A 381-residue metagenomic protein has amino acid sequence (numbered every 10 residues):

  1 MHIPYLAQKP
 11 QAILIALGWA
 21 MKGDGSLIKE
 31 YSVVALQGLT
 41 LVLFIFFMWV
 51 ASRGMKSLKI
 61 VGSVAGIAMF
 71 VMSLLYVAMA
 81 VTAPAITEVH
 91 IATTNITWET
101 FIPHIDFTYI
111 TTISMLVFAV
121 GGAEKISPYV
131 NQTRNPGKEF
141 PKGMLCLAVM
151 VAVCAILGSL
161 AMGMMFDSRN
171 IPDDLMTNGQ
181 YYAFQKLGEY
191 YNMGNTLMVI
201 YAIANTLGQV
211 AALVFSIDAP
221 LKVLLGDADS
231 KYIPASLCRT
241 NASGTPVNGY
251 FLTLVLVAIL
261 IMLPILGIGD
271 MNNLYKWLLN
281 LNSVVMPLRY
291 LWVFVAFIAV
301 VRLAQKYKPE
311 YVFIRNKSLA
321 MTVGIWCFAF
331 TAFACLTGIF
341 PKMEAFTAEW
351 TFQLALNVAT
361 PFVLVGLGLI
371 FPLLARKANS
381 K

Functional and structural regions predicted by a protein language model:
M1-T40, W49, Q209-V223, N280 (+1 more regions): Hydrophobic transmembrane alpha-helices that form the core helical bundles of multi-pass secondary transporters
K9-Q11, I15, M48-A51, I67-T100 (+4 more regions): Hydrophobic alpha-helical segments and their helix-loop junctions in multi-pass secondary transporters
G18-G54, M69-A78, L116-V120, T253-V255 (+2 more regions): Transmembrane alpha-helical segments of multi-pass small-molecule transport proteins
D24-A35, I60-V199: Helix-loop-helix junctions that connect adjacent transmembrane segments in multi-pass membrane transporters
S26, V42-A68, S127-R134, D270-L274 (+2 more regions): Membrane-water interface regions at transmembrane-helix termini and the short interhelical loops of multi-pass membrane
G143-V214, I233-N282: TM-loop-TM module centered on a large, flexible mid-protein loop between adjacent transmembrane helices in multi-pass
T240-S243, Y290-M343, F352-Q353: C-terminal membrane-solvent junction of multi-pass transporters and transport-like membrane proteins
L266-L274, C335-V358: Extracellular/periplasmic helix-loop-helix junctions in multi-pass membrane proteins
